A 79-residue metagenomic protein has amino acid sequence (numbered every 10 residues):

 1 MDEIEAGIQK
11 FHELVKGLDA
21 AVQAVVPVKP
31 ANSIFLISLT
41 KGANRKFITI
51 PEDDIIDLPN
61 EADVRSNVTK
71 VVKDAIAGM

Functional and structural regions predicted by a protein language model:
M1-V26, I56-M79: Negatively charged, low-complexity tracts enriched in Asp/Glu with abundant Ser/Thr
H12-K46: Amphipathic, interaction-prone secondary-structure segments
I37-L39, I50, V72, A77: Generic hydrophobic secondary-structure signal
K46-D53: Short amphipathic beta-strand/extended segments with alternating polar/hydrophobic composition
